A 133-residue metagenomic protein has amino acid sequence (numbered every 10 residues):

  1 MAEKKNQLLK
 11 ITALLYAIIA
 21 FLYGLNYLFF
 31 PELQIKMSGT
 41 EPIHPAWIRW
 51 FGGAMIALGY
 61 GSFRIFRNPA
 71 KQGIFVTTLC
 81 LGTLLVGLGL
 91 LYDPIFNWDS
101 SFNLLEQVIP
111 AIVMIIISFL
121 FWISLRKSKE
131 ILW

Functional and structural regions predicted by a protein language model:
K5-A17, I74-L79: Interfacial segments of alpha-helical transmembrane regions
N6-T12, A20-P45: Membrane-helix boundary elements
I18, L22-Y23, P45-F66, C80-L88: Core segments of alpha-helical transmembrane spans in multipass integral membrane proteins
Y27, G61-F66, L90-P94, S118-S124: Structural signal for membrane-spanning alpha-helices in multi-pass inner-membrane proteins, emphasizing helix cores
K36-A46, F75, D99-P110: Non-cytosolic membrane-interface motifs at loop->transmembrane helix junctions
F51, F75-Y92, I112-I117: Hydrophobic alpha-helical membrane segments
F66, A70, L88-E106: Membrane-helix boundary connector in multi-pass membrane proteins
V113-W133: Membrane-water interface at the C-terminal end of transmembrane alpha helices
